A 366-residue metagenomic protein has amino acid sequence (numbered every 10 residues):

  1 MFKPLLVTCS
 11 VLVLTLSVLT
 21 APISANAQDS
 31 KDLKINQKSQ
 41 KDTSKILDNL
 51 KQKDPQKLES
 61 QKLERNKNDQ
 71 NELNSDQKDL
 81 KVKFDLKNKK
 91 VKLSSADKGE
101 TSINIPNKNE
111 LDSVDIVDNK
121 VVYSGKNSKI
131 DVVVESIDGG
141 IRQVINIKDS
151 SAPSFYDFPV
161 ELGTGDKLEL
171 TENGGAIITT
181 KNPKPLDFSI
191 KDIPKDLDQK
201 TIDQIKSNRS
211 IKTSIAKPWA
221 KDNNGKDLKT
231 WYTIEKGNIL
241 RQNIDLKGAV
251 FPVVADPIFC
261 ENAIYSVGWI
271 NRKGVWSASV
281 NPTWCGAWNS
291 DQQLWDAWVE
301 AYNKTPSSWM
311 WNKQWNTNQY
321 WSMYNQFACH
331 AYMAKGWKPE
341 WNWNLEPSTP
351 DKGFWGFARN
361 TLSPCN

Functional and structural regions predicted by a protein language model:
M1-C9: Bacterial N-terminal signal peptides that target proteins for export
L16-K34: Sec-dependent signal peptide cleavage junction
Q28-C260: Residues that cap or anchor secondary-structure elements
P257-Y302: Short, surface-exposed binding/anchoring microloops in extracellular/periplasmic proteins
L294-N316: Short amphipathic alpha-helical segments and their helix-coil junctions
S308-N366: Extracytosolic low-complexity repeat regions of secreted or lipid-anchored proteins
